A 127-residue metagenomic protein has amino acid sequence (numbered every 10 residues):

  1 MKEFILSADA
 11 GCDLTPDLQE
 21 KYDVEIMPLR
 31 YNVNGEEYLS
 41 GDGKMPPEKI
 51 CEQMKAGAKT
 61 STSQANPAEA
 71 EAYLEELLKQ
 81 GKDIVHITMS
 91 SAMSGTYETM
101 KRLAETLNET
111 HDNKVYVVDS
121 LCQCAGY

Functional and structural regions predicted by a protein language model:
M1, D13-T15, S120: Short secondary-structure boundary micro-motifs
M1-S7, K59-S63, S91-A92, N108-T110: Short linear motifs at secondary-structure transitions and domain/linker junctions
K2-E3, K21-V24, H111-V115: A short helix-to-beta-strand connector/capping loop
I5-E69: N-terminal glycine-rich anion-binding loop in soluble enzyme alpha/beta folds
C51-M54, G81-I84, H111-N113: A short alpha-helix capping/helix-coil boundary motif
G57-R102: Glycine-rich phosphate- or other oxyanion-binding loops that anchor nucleotides, phosphorylated ligands
K79-Q80, M89, G95-Y127: Active-site histidine-anchored catalytic micro-motif
